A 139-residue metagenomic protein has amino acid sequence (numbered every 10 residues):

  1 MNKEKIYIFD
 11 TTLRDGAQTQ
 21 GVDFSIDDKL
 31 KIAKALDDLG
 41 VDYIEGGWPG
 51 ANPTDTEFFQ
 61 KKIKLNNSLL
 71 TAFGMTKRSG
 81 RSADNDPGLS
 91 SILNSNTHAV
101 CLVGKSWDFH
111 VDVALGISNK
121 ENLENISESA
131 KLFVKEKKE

Functional and structural regions predicted by a protein language model:
N2-I6, G40-D42, N66-L70, N96-H98 (+1 more regions): Short, well-ordered coil/turn segments that N-cap beta-strands
F9-D28, F73-A83, V111-E121: Active-site mouth loops of central-metabolism enzymes
G16, L36, V100: Conserved, mostly hydrophobic/aromatic
S25-A35, D84-S91: Short, acidic/polar
A35-D38, K61, L132, E136: Alpha-helical scaffold elements within enzyme catalytic domains, especially in hydrolases
V41-N66, T71-R81, G104-I117: Glycine-rich, proline-tolerant flexible connector loops at the mouths of alpha/beta enzymes
D86-E139: Hydrophobic, small-residue-rich alpha-helical packing segments that form membrane-like cores
